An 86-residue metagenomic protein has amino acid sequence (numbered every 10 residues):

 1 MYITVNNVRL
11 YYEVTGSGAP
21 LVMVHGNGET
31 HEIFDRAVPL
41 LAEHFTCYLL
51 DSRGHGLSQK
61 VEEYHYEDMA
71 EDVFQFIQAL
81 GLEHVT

Functional and structural regions predicted by a protein language model:
M1-R9: N-terminal cap/lid segment of alpha/beta-hydrolase-fold proteins
V8-Q59: Conserved HGGG/HGGXW glycine-rich cap/lid loop of the alpha/beta-hydrolase fold
Y48, S52-T86: Active-site loop/oxyanion-hole signature of alpha/beta-hydrolase fold enzymes
